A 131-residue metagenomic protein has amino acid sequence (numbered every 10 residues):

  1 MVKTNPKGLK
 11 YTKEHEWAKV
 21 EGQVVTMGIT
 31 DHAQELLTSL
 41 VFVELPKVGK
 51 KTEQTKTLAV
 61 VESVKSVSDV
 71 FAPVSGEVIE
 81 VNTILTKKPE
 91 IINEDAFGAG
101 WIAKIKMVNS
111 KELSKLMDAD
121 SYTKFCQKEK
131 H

Functional and structural regions predicted by a protein language model:
M1-T57, E90, E94-S110, K115 (+1 more regions): Acidic, low-complexity mobile loops and tails
G8-T12, D69-S75: Short coil-to-beta-strand transition motifs
A18-V20, V64, V81-I84, S110: Residue-level recognition of beta-strand microenvironments
T55, V64-S68: A short, glycine- and basic residue-enriched loop/turn that sits immediately adjacent to a domain's principal
A59, I79, T86, T123: Nucleotide phosphate-binding site architecture
